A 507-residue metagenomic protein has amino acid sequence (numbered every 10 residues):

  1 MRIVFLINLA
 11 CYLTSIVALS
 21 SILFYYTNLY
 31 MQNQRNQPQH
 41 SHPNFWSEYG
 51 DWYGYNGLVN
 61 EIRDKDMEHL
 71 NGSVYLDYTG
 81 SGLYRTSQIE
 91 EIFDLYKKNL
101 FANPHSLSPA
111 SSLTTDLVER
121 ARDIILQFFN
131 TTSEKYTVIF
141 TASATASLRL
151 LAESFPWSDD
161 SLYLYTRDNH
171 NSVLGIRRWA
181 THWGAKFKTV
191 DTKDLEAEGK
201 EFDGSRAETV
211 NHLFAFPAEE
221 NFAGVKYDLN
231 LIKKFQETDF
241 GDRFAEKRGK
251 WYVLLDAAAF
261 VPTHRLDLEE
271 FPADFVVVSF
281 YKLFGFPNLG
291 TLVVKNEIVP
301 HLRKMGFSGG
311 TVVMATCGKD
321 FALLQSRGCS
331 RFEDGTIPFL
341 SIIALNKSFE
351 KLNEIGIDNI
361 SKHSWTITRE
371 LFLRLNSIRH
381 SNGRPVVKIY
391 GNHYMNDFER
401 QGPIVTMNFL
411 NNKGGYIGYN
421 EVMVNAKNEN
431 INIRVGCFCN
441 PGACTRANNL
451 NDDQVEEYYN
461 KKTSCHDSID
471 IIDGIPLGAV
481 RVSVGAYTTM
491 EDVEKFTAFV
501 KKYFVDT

Functional and structural regions predicted by a protein language model:
M1-Y30: N-terminal signal-anchor transmembrane helix specifying type II single-pass membrane topology of secretory-pathway
L23-T507: Pyridoxal 5′-phosphate
